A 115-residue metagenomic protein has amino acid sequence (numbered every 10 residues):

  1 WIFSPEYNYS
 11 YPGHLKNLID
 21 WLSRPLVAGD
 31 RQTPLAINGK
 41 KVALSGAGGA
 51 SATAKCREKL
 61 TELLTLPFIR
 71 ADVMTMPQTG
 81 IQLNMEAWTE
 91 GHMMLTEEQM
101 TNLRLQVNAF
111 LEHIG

Functional and structural regions predicted by a protein language model:
I2-F68: Helix-loop-strand module that forms the ligand-binding subsite of alpha/beta enzymes
A71-G115: Glycine-rich phosphate/pyrophosphate-binding loop and the adjoining helix
